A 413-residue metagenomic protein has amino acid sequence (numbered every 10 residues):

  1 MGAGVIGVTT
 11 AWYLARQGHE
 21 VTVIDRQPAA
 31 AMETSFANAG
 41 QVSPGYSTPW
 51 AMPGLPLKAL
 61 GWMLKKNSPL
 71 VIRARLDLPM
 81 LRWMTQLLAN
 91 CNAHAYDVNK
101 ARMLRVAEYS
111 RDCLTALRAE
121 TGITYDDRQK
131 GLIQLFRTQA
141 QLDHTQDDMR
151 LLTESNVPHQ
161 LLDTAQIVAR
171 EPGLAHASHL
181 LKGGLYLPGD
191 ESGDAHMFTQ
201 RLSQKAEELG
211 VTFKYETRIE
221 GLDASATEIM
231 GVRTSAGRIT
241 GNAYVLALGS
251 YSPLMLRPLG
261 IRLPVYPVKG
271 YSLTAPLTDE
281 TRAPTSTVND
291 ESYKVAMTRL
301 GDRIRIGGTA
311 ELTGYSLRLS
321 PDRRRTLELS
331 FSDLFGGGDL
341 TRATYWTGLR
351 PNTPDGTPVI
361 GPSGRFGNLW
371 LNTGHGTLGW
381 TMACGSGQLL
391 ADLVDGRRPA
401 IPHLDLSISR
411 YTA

Functional and structural regions predicted by a protein language model:
I6, A30, L161, V211 (+3 more regions): C-terminal lid/capping helical subdomain adjacent to the catalytic/cofactor pocket in oxidative enzymes
A11, A15-R16, K205: Gly/Ala-rich phosphate-binding loop of Rossmann-like dinucleotide-binding domains, activating on the conserved
A15-F36: Glycine-rich FAD pyrophosphate-binding loop
R26, N38-Y46, W50-N90, A175 (+1 more regions): Active-site substrate-recognition segment that forms the wall of the catalytic cavity or substrate channel
A37-A165: Dinucleotide-binding Rossmann-like beta1-alpha1 core, especially the glycine-rich loop that anchors the ADP
V98-R111, Q134-H144, A169, L185-Q204 (+2 more regions): Short beta-strand to alpha-helix junction loop
D143-S155, A175-N242: Helical element adjacent to the flavin cofactor pocket in flavoenzyme catalytic cores
